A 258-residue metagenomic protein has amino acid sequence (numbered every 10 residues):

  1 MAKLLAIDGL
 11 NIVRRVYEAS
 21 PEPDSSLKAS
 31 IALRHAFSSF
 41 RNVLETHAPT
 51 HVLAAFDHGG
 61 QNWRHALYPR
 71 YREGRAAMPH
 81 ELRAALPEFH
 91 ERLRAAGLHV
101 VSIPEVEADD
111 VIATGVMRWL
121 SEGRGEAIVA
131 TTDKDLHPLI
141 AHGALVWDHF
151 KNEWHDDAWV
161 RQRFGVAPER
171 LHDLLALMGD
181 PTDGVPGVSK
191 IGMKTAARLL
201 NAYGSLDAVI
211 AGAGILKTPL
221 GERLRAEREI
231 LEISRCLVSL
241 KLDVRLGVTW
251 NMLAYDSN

Functional and structural regions predicted by a protein language model:
A2-E126, A130, L136-L145, H149-E153 (+2 more regions): Noncatalytic, basic helical substrate-engagement surface that gates or grips nucleic-acid strands
P49-L53, G143, H155-N258: Non-catalytic nucleic-acid-binding/docking modules located in mid-to-C-terminal regions of nucleic-acid enzymes
A108, D135-L136, T195, S205: Short phosphate-engaging motifs
